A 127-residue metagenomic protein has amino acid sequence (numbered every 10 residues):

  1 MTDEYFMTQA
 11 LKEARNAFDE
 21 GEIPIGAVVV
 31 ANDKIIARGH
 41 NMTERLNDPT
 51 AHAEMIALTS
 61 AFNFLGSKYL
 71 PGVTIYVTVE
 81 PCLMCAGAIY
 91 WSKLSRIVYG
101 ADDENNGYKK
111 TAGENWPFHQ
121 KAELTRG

Functional and structural regions predicted by a protein language model:
T2-E20: Short, basic/aromatic recognition patches
T8, A37-G127: Zn2+-dependent cytidine deaminase-like catalytic core
G21-I25, P71: Short, basic and Ser/Thr-rich N-terminal targeting/leader segments
I25-D33: Short beta-strand scaffold segments in enzyme catalytic cores
